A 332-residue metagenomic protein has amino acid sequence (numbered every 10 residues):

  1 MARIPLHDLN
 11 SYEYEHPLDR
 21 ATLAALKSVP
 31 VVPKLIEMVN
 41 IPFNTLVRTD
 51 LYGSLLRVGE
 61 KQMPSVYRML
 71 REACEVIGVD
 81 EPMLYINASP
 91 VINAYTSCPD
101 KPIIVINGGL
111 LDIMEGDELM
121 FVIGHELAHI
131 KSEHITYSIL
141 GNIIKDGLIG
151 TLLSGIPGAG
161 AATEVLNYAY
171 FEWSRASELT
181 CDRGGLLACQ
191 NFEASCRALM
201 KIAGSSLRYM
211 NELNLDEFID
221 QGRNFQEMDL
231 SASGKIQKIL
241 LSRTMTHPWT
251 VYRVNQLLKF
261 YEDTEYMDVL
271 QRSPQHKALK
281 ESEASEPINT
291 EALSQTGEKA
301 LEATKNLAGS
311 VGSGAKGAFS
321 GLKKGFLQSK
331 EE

Functional and structural regions predicted by a protein language model:
M1-D100, S206, M267-E332: Hydrophobic or amphipathic, alpha-helical segments that drive membrane association/targeting
P30-V31, P90-I92, L166, L186-I288: Active-site-proximal gating segments in proteases and membrane effectors
R57-K61, S65, V105-F121, A169-A176: Short pre-active-site segment immediately N-terminal to the catalytic Zn-binding motif
Y67, E178, V251-V254: Amphipathic alpha-helical transducer elements in NTP-driven molecular machines
L70-C74, M120, I149, S174-C196: An active-site-proximal "capping" alpha-helix that borders the catalytic cofactor pocket
M114, I123-S132, T180, G184: Active-site His/Glu-centered metal-binding helix of metallohydrolases
L127-D146: Catalytic Zn2+-binding segment of zinc metalloproteases
D146-E178, G185-A188: Post-HExxH zinc-binding segment in Zn-dependent metallohydrolases
